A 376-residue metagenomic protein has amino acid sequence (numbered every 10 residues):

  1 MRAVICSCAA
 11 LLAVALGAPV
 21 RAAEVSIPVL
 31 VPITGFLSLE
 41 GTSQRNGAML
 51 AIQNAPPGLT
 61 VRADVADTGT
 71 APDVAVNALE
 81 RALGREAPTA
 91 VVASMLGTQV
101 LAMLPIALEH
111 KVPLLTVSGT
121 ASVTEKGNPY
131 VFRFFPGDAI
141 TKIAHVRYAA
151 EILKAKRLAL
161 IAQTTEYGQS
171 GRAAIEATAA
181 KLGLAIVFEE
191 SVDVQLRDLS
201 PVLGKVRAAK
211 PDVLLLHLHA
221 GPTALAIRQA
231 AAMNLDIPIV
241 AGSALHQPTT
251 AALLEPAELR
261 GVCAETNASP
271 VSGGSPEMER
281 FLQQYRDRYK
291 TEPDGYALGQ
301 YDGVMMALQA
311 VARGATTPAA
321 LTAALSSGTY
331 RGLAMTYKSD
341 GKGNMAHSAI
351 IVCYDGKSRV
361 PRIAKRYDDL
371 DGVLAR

Functional and structural regions predicted by a protein language model:
C6-A15: Bacterial N-terminal signal peptides
A18-A22: Sec/Tat signal peptide C-region and signal peptidase I cleavage site
E24, L39-Q44, N54-E125, D193-L196 (+1 more regions): Beta-alpha junction/loop-to-helix N-cap segments that form part of ligand/metal-binding clefts
P28-G47, A66-P72, M95, Q163-Q169 (+2 more regions): Extracytoplasmic "Venus flytrap"
A75, F134-R157, Q169, D198-S200 (+4 more regions): Hydrophobic alpha-helical segments within soluble ligand-binding/sensing domains
A87-E189, P238-G261: Extracytoplasmic ligand/sensor domains, especially the bilobed periplasmic-binding protein
I227-Y301, P361-A375: Extracellular/periplasmic periplasmic-binding protein-like sensory domains
Q284-A297, Y301, M305-I363, R376: Segments of small-molecule ligand-sensing domains
